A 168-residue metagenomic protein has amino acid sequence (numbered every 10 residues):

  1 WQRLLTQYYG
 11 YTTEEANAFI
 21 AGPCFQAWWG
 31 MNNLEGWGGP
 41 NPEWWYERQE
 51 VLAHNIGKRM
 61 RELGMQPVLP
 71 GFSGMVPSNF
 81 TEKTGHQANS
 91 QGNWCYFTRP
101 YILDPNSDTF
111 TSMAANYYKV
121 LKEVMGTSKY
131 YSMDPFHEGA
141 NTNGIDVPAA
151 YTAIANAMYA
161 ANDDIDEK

Functional and structural regions predicted by a protein language model:
W1-K168: Aromatic-lined carbohydrate-binding surfaces of glycoside hydrolases
